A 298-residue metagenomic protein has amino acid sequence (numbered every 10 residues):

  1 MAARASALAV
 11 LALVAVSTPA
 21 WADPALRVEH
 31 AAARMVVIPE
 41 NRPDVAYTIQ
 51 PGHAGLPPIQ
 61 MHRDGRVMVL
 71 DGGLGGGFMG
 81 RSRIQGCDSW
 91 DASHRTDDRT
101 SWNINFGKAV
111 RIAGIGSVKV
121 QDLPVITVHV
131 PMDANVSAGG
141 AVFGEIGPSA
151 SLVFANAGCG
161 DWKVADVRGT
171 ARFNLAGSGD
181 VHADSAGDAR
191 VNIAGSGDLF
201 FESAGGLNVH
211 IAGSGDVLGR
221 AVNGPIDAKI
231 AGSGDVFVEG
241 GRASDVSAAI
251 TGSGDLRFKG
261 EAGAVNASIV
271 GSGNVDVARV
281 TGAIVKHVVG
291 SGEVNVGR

Functional and structural regions predicted by a protein language model:
M1-L8: Bacterial N-terminal signal peptides that target proteins for export
A9-V10, A20: Cleavable N-terminal signal peptides
A15-S17: N-terminal signal peptide c-region/cleavage motif recognized by signal peptidases
W21-A176, D180-R190, F200-E202, S244 (+1 more regions): Acidic (Asp/Glu) and glycine-rich low-complexity loops/linkers that are typically intrinsically disordered
A141, C159-G160, S178, S196 (+3 more regions): Short, recurring structural edge motifs at helix starts
L199-R298: Short, surface-exposed interaction patches in beta-rich subdomains that mediate adhesion/assembly near membranes
